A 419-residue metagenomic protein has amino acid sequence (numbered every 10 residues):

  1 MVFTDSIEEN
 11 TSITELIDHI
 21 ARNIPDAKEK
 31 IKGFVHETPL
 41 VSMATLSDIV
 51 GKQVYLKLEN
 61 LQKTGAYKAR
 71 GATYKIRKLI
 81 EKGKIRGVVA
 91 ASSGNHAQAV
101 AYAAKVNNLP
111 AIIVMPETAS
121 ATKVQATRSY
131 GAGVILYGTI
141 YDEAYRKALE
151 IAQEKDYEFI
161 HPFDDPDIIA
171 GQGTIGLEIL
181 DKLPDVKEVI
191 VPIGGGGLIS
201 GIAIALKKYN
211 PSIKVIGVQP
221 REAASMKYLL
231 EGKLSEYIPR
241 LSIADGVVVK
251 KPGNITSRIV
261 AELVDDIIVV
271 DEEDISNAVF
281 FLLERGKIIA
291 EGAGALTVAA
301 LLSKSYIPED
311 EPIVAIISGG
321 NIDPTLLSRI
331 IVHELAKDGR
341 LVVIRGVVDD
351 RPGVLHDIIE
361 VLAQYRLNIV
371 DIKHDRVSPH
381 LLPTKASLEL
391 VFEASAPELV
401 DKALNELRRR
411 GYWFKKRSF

Functional and structural regions predicted by a protein language model:
V2-F419: PLP-dependent amino-acid enzyme catalytic core
